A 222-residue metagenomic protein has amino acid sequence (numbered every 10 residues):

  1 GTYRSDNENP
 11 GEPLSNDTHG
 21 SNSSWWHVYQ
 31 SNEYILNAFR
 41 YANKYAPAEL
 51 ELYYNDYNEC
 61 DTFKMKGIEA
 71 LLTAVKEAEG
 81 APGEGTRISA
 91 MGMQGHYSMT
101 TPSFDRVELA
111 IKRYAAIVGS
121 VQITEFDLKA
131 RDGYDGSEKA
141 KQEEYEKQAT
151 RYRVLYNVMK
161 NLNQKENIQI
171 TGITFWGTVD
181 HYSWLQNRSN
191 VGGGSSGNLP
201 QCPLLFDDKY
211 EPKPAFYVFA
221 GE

Functional and structural regions predicted by a protein language model:
G1-N16, N37-Y45, E49: Short, compositionally biased "basic patch" segments
G1-S5, N58-T62, Y97-S98, G177-Y182: Short, internal active-site loops enriched in acidic
R4, K44-Y45, E49-D56, E69-P102 (+1 more regions): Aromatic- and acid-rich polysaccharide-binding/catalytic face of secreted or lumenal carbohydrate-active enzymes
R4-V28, D105-Q122, F126-E222: Aromatic-rich peripheral "rim/lid" segments of glycoside hydrolase catalytic domains that contact and position glycan
Y29-M65, Q122-E125, T171-T178: Aromatic-lined carbohydrate-recognition surfaces of secreted/lumenal glycan-active proteins
S31-N37, M65-A74, V107, Q148-V154: Well-ordered, non-membrane alpha-helical segments in soluble/globular domains
E59-A78, Q186-L204: Short, electropositive alpha-helical surface patch
T62-F63, T101-P102, P214: Residues that form or flank phosphate/diphosphate-binding pockets in enzymes that use nucleotide phosphates
